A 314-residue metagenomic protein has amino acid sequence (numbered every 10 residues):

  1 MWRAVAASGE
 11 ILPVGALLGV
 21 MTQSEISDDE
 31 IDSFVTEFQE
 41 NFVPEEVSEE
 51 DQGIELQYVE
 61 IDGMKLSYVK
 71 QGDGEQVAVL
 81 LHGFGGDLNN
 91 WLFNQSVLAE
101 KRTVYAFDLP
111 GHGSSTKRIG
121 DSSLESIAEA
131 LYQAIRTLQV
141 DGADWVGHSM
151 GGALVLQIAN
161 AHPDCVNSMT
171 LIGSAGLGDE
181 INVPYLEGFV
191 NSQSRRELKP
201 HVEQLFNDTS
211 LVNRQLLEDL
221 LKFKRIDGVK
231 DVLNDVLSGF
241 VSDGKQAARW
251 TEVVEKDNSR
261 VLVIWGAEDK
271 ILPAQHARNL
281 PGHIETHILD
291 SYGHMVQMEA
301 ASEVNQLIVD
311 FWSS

Functional and structural regions predicted by a protein language model:
M1-I54: Mobile cofactor-carrier "swinging-arm" domains
Q57, I61, Y105-M150, L154 (+1 more regions): Active-site loop/oxyanion-hole signature of alpha/beta-hydrolase fold enzymes
M64, K70-S114: Conserved HGGG/HGGXW glycine-rich cap/lid loop of the alpha/beta-hydrolase fold
L156-N160, N167-L198: Flexible "cap/lid" loop of the alpha/beta hydrolase fold
S192-K256: Conserved alpha/beta-hydrolase catalytic His-Asp/Glu region
D257, V263-W265: Short beta-strand/loop motif that positions the catalytic acidic residue of the alpha/beta-hydrolase fold
A267-L272: Acidic catalytic loop of the alpha/beta-hydrolase fold
Y292-N305: Catalytic histidine-centered segment of alpha/beta-hydrolase-like enzymes
